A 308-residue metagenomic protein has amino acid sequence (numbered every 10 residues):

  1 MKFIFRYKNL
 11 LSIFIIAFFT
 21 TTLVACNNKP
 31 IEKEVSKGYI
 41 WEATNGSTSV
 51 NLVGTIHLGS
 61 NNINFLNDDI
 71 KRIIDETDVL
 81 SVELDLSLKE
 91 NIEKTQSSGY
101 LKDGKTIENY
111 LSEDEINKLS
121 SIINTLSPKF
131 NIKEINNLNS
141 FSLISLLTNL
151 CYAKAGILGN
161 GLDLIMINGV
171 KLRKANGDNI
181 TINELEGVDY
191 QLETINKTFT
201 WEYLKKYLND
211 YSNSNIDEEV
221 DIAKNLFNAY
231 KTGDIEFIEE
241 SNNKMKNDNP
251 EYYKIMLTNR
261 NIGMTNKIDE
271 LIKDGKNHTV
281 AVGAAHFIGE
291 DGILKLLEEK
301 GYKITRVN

Functional and structural regions predicted by a protein language model:
K2-I13: Bacterial N-terminal signal peptides that target proteins for export
T22-A25: C-terminal motif of bacterial Sec signal peptides marking the signal peptidase cleavage site
N27, V53, T279-A281: Short beta-strands and strand-loop turn motifs
P30-I31, V35, I40, T44-N51 (+1 more regions): Structured, acidic catalytic/metal-binding patches in enzyme active sites
N247-N308: A cross-kingdom marker for long, charged
